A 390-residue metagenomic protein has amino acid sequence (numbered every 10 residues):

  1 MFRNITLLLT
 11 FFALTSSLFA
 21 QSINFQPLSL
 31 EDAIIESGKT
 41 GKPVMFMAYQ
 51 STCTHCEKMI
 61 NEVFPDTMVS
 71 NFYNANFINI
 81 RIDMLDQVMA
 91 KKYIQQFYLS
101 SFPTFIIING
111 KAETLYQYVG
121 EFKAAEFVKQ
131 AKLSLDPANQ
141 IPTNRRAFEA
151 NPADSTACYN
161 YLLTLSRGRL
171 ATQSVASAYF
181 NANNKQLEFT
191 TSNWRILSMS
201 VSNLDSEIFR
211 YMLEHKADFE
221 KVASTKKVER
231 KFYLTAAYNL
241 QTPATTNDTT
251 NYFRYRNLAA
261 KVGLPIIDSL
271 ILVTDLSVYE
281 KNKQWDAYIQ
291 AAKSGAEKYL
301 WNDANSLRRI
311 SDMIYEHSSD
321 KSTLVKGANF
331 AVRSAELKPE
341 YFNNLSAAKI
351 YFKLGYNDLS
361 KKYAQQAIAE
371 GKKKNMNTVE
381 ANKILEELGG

Functional and structural regions predicted by a protein language model:
M1-N24: Bacterial Sec-dependent N-terminal signal peptides
Q21-L30, K39-T40, V44, V88 (+9 more regions): Polar low-complexity intrinsically disordered regions
I23-L28, D66-M89: Thiol-based oxidoreductase modules, predominantly thioredoxin-like and allied folds used for disulfide exchange
P27-T67: Local sequence-structure signature of Cys/Sec-based thiol-disulfide redox active-site neighborhoods
T40-V44, A75-I78, F102, G110-E113: Loop/turn elements at helix/coil->beta-strand transitions in domains of secreted/extracellular proteins
Q50-T54, M84-V88, A112-E113, E121-A124: Solvent-exposed loop/turn segments at secondary-structure junctions within structured extracellular/periplasmic domains
S100-Q140: Non-catalytic, surface beta->alpha helical segment in thiol-disulfide oxidoreductase systems
F148-G390: Oxidative protein folding and maturation machinery
